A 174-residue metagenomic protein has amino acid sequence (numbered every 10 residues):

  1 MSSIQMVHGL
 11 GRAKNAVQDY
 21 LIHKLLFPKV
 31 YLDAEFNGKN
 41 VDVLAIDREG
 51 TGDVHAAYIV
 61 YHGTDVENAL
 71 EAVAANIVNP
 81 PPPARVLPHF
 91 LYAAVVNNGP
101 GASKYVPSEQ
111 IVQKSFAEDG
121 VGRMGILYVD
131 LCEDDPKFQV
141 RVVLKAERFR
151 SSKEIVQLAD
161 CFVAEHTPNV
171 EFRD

Functional and structural regions predicted by a protein language model:
M1-V41, I46-T51, D174: Acidic-basic catalytic patches of nuclease active cores, encompassing PD-(D/E)XK and other metal-cofactor nuclease
P28-E35, G52-E71: Acidic/glycine-enriched edge-of-secondary-structure segments
A45-D47, Y61-H62, Y128-D130: Residue-level signal for short segments within beta-strands and strand-turn junctions of well-structured beta-sheet
E49-D53, A84-L87: Flexible, charged surface loops at secondary-structure boundaries
T51, G99, C132-D134: Surface-exposed, flexible loop/turn segments at secondary-structure boundaries
Y58, Y92, G125-L127: Hydrophobic/aromatic beta-strand patches that form the interior of the parallel beta-sheet core in alpha/beta enzyme
Y61-E118: Catalytic cores of nucleic-acid endonucleases
E109-D174: Non-catalytic C-terminal interaction segments of nucleic acid-processing enzymes
